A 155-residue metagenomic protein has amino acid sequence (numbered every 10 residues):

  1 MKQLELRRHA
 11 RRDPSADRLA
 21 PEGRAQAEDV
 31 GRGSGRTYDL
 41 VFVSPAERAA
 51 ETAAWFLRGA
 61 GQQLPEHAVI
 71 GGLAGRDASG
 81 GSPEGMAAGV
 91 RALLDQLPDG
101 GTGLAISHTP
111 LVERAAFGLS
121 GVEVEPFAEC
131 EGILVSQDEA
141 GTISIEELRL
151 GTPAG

Functional and structural regions predicted by a protein language model:
M1-G85, L119-Q137: Active-site-proximal alpha-helix that buttresses catalytic centers in soluble enzyme cores
A88-L150: Active-site-adjacent alpha-helix immediately C-terminal to a catalytic or transition-state-stabilizing loop
G151-G155: Acidic, His/Gly-rich catalytic cores of divalent-metal-dependent hydrolytic chemistry
